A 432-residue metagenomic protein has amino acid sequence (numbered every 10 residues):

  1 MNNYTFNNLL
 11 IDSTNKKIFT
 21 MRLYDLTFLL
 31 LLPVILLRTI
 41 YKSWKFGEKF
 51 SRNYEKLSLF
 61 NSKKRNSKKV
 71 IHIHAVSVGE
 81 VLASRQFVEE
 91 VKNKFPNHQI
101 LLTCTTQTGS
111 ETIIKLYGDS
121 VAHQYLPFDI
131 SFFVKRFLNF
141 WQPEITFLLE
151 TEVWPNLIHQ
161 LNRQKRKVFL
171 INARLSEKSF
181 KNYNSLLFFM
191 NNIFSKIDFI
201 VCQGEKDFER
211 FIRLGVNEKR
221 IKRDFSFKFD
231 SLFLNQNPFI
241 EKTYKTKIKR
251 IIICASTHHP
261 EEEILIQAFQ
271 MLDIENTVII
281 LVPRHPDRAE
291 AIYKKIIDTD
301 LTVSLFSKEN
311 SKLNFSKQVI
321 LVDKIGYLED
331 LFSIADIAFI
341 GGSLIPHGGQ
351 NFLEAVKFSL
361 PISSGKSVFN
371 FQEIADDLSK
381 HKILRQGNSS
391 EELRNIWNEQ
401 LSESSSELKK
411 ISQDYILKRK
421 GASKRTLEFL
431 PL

Functional and structural regions predicted by a protein language model:
Y4-L432: Nucleotide-activated sugar donor-binding and catalytic core shared by glycosyltransferases and related lipid-linked
